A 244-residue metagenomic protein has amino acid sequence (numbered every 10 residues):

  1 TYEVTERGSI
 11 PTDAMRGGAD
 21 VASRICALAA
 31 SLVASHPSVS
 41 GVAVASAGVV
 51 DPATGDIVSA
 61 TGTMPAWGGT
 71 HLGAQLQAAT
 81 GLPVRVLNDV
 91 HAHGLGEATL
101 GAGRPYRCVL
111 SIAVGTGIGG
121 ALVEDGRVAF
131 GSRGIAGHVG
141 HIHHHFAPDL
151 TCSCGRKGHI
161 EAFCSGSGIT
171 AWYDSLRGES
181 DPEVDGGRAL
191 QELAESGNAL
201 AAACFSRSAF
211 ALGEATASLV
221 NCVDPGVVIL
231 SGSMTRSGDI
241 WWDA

Functional and structural regions predicted by a protein language model:
T1-T5, S111-D125: Gly/Thr-rich phosphate-binding beta-strand-loop-beta motif of the actin/hexokinase/Hsp70
D13-C26, A30, S38-V42, V49-L110 (+1 more regions): Glycine-rich phosphate-binding loop and adjoining helix at the ATP-binding site of ATP-dependent phosphoryl-transfer
V39-A43, V109-A113, G119, T151-S153 (+1 more regions): Short glycine-aspartate micro-motif
G96-E97, A121-D125, A129-G131, H144-H145: Short beta-strand-to-turn element immediately C-terminal to the catalytic PLP-Schiff-base lysine in fold type I
G140-T151: Immediate flanking context of iron-sulfur cluster ligation sites
K157-I229: A mobile "lid/hinge" subdomain adjacent to the ATP/sugar-phosphate binding pocket shared across diverse ATP-dependent
P225-A244: Glycine-rich phosphate-binding loops at beta-strand->alpha-helix junctions
